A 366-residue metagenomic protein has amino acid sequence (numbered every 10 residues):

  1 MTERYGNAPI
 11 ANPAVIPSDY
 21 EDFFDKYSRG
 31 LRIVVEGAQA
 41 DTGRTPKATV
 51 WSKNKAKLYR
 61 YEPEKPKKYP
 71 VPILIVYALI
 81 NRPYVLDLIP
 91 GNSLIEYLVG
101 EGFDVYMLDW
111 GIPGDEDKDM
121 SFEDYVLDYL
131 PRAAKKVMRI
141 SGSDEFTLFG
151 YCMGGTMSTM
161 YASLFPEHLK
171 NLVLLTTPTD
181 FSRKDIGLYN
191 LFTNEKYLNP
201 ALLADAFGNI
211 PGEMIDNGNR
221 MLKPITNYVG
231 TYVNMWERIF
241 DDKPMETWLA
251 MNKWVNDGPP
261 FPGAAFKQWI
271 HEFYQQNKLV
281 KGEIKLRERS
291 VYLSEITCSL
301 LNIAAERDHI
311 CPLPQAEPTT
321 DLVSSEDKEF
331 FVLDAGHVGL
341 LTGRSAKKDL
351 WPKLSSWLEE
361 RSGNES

Functional and structural regions predicted by a protein language model:
M1-A14, R139, S143, S158-A264: Alpha/beta-hydrolase-fold enzymes
M1-G43, S366: N-terminal targeting or regulatory segments adjacent to alpha/beta-hydrolase or S9 domains
G43-G114: Short, surface-exposed "cap/lid" segments of acyl-processing enzymes
D119-I140: Alpha/beta-hydrolase active-site loop
F149-G154, S158: Gly/Ala-rich beta-loop-alpha elbow adjacent to hydrolase catalytic centers
I296, N302-A304, D308: Short beta-strand/loop motif that positions the catalytic acidic residue of the alpha/beta-hydrolase fold
H309-Q315: Conserved alpha/beta-hydrolase "acid-adjacent" motif
I310, F330, A335-D349: Catalytic histidine-centered segment of alpha/beta-hydrolase-like enzymes
